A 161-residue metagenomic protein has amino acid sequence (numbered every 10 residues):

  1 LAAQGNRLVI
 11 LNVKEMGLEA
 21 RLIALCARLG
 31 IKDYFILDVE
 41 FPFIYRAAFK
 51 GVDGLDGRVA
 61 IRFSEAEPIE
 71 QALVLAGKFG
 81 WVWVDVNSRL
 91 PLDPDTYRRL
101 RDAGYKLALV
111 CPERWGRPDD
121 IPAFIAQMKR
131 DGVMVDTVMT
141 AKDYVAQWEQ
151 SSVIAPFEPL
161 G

Functional and structural regions predicted by a protein language model:
L1-G17, I23-P42, R46-G57, I154-L160: An active-site metal/cofactor-coordinating segment within enzyme catalytic domains
M16-L18, F41-Y45, E65-I69, R89-L90: Short, catalytically relevant binding-site loops at active-site mouths
R62-G161: C-terminal active-site rim and adjoining tail of enzyme catalytic domains
